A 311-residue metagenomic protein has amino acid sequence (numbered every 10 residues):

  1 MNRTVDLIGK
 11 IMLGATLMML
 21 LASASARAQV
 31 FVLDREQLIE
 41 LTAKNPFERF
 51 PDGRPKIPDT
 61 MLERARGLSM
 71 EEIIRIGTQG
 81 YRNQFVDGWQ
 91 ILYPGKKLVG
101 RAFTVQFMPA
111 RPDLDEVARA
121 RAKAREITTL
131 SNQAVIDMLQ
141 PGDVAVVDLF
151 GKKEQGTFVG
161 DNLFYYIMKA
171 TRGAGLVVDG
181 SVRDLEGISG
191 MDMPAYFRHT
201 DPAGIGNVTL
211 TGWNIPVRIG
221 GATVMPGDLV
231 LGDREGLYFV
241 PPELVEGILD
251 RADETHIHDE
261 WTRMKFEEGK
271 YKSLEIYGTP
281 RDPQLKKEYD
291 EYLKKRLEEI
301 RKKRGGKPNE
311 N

Functional and structural regions predicted by a protein language model:
M1-I8: N-terminal secretory signal peptides that target proteins for export/translocation
K10-S23: Bacterial N-terminal signal peptides
A24-V30: Boundary at the C-terminal end of the N-terminal hydrophobic targeting segment
V32-L33, Q37-R66, I73: Amphipathic alpha-helical packing elements
G53, M168, D228-V230: Buried hydrophobic positions in well-ordered alpha/beta secondary-structure cores of metabolic enzymes
L68-E72, I76-P226, V240-E275, T279-E288 (+1 more regions): Feature captures the catalytic cores and cofactor-binding loops of soluble hydro-lyases/lyases that act on carboxylate
E235-Y238: Channel- or pocket-lining gating/hinge segments that regulate access to a cavity or pore
